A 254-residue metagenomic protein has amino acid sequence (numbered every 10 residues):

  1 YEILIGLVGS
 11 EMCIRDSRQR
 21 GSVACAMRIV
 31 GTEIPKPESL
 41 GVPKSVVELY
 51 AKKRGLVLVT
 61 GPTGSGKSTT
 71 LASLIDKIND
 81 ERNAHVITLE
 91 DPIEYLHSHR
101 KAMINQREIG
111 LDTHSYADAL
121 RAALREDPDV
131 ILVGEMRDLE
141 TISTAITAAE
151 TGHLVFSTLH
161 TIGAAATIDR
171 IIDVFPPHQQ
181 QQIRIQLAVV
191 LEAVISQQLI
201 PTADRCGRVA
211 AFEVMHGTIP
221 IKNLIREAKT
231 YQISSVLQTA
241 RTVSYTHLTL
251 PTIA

Functional and structural regions predicted by a protein language model:
L4, S10, R15-L248: Short, flexible helix-loop junctions that flank or precede catalytic/ligand sites
T249-A254: Short "domain-exit" segments at the C-terminal end of structured domains
